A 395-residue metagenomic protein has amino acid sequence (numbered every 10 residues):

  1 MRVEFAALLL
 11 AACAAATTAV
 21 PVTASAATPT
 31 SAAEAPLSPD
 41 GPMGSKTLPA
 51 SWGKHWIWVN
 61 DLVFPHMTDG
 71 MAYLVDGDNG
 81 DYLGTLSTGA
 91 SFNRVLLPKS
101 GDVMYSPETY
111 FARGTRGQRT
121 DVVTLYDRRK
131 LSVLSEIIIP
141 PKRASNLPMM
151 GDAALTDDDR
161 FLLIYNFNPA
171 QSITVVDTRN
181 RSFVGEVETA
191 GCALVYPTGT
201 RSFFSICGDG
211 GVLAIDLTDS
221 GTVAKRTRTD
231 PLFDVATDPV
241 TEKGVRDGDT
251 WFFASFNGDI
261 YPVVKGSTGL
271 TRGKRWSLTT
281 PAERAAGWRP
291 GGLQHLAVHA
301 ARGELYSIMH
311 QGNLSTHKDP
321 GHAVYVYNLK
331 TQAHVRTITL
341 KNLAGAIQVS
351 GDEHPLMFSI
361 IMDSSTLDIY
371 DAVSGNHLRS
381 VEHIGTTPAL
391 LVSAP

Functional and structural regions predicted by a protein language model:
A6-T18: Bacterial N-terminal signal peptides
A19-V20, S25: Serine/threonine-rich, low-complexity intrinsically disordered segments
S25-P395: Predominantly soluble domains enriched in secretory-pathway, periplasmic, or organellar proteins
